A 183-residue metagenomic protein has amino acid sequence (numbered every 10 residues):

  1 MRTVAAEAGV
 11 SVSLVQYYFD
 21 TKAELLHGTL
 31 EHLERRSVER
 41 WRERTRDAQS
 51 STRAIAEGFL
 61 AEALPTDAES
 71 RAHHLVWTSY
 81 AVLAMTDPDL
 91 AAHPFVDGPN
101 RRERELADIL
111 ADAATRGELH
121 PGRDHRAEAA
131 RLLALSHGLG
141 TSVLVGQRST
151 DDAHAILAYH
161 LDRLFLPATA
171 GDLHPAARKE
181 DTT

Functional and structural regions predicted by a protein language model:
M1-G28: Helix-turn-helix
L25-L26, L60-D67, H93-N100, H120: A ubiquitous short alpha-helical element
G28, E39-H74, H125-L132, H154 (+1 more regions): Hydrophobic alpha-helical connector segments
E31-S37: Short, basic, alpha-helical segments at the C-terminal edge of helix-turn-helix-like DNA-binding modules
V38, R42-E43, E69-V76, D89-R116 (+2 more regions): Amphipathic alpha-helical packing segments from all-alpha helical-bundle domains
R44, L60-A68, V76-D87, Y159-L164: Helix-loop "lid/cap" segments that line or gate small-molecule binding pockets
E57-P65, N100-R116, L135, T141 (+1 more regions): C-terminal peripheral helix-coil segments that are non-catalytic and often amphipathic
